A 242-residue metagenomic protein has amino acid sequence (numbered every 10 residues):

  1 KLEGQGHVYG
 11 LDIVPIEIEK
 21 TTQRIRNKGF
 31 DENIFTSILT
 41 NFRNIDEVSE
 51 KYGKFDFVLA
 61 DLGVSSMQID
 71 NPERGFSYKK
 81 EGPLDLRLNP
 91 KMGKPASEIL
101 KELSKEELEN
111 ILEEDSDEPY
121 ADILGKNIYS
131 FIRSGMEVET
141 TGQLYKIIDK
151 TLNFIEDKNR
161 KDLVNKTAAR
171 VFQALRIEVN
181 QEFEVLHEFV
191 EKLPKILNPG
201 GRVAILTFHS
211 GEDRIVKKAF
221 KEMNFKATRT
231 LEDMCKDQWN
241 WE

Functional and structural regions predicted by a protein language model:
K1-E242: S-adenosyl-L-methionine-dependent methyltransferase catalytic core, i.e., the SAM/SAH-binding region
